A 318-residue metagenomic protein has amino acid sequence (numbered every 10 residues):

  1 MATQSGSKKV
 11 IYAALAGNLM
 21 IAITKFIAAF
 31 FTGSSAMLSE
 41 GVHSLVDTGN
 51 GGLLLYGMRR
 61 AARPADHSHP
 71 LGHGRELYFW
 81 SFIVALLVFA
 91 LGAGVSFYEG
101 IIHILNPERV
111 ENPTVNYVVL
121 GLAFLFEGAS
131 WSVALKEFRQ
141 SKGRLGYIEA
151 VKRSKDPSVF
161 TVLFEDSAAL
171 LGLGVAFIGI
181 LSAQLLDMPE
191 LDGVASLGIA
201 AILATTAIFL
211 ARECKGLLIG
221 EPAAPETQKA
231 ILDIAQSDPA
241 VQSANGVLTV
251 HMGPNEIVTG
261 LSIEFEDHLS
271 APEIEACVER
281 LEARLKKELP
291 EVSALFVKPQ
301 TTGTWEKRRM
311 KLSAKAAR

Functional and structural regions predicted by a protein language model:
M1-P222: Alpha-helical transmembrane cores and adjacent cytosolic helix/loop segments of polytopic membrane transporters
M1-S7, I208-R318: Peripheral (non-transmembrane) domains and long loops of multi-pass membrane proteins
